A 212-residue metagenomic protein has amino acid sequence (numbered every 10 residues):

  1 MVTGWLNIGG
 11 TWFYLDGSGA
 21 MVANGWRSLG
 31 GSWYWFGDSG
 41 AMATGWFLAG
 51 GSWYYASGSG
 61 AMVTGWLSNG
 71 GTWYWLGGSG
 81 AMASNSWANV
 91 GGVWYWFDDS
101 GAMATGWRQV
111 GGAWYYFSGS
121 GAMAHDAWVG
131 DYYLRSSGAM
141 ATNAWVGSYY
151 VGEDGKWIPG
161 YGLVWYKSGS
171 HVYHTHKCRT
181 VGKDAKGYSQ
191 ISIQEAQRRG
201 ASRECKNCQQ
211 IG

Functional and structural regions predicted by a protein language model:
M1-Y173, G182-Q190: Extracellular adhesion/carbohydrate-binding repeat motifs centered on closely spaced tryptophans
V181, I211: Cys/His-rich metal-chelating microdomains
Q194-R198: Short, exposed beta-strand-loop hairpins at the edges of beta-sheets in extracellular/periplasmic proteins
A201: Short metal-coordination and nucleic-acid-contact micro-motifs, chiefly zinc-binding Cys/His arrays
C205-C208: Short cysteine-rich clusters marking metal-coordination/redox-active sites
